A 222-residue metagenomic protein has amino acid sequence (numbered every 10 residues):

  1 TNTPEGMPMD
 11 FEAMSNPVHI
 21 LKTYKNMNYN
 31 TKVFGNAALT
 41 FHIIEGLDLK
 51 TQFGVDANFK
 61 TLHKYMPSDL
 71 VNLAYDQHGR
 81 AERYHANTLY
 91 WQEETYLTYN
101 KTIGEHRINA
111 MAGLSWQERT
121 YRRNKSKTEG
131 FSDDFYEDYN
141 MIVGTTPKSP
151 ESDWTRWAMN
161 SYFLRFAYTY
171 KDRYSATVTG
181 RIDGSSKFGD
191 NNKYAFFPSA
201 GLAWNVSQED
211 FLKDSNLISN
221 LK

Functional and structural regions predicted by a protein language model:
T1-H19, K64-G79, R122-P150: Surface-exposed loop/turn segments flanking beta-strands in extracellular/periplasmic regions
P17-K64, E82-T102, N109, Y121-R123 (+2 more regions): Outer-membrane beta-barrel transmembrane strands
D48-K50, R107-M111, S175-T177, S199 (+2 more regions): Residue-level detector of the transmembrane beta-barrel scaffold of outer-membrane proteins
F59-K64, H106, R119-K125, K187-N191 (+1 more regions): Outer-membrane beta-barrel proteins
Y84-H85, P147-W157, K187-N191, L212-K213: Alpha-helix capping and helix-loop boundary segments enriched in small/acidic/polar residues
T102-E105, Y170-D172, A203-S219: Secondary-structure transition/capping motifs at alpha-helix termini and the adjoining loop/turn into the next element
I182-S186: Active-site beta-strand/loop architecture of penicillin-binding DD-peptidases
N191, F197-S199: Outer-membrane beta-barrel domain signature, especially the mid-to-C-terminal portions of large Gram-negative OMP
